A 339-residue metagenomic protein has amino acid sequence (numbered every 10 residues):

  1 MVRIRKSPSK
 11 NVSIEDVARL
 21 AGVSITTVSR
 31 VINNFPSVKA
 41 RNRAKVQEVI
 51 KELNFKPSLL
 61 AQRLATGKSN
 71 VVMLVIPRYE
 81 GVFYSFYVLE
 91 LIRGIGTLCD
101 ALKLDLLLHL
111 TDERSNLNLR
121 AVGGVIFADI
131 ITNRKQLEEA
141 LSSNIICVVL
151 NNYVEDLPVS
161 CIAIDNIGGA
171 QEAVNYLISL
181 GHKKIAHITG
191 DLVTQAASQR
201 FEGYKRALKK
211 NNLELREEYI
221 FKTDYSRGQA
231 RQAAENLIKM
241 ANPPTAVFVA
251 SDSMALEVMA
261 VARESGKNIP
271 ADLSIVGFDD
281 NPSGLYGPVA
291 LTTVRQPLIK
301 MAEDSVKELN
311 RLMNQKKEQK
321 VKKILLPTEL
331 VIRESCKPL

Functional and structural regions predicted by a protein language model:
M1-N70, K337: N-terminal helix-turn-helix DNA-binding module of bacterial transcription factors
M1-S9, V71-N175, S179, K239: Alpha-helical recognition/docking segments in bacterial nutrient-uptake and carbohydrate-utilization systems
S24, N70, G123, K183-K184 (+1 more regions): Short acidic/polar active-site loop segments enriched in Thr and Asp
R78-E90, H109-R114, I162-E172, I188-E235 (+4 more regions): Hinge/beta->alpha junction and helix N-cap segments in small-molecule ligand-binding domains
A233-L339: Flexible loop/turn connectors
